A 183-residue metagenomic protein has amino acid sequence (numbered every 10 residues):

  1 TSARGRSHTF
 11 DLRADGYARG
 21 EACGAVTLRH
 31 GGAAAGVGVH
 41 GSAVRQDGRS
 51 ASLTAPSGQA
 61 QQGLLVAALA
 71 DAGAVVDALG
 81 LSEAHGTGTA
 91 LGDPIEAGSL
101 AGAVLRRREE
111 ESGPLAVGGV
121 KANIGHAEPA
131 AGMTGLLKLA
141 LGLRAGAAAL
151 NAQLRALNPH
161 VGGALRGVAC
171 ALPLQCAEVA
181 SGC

Functional and structural regions predicted by a protein language model:
T1-C183: Condensing-enzyme catalytic core of the thiolase-fold
